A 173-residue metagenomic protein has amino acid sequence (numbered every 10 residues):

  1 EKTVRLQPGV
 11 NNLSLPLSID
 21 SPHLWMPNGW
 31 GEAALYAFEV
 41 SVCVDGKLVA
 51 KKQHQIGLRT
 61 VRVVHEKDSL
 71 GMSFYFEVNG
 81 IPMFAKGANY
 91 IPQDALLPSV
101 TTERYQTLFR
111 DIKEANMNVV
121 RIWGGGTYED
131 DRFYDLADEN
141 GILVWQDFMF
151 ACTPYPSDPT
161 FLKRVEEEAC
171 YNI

Functional and structural regions predicted by a protein language model:
E1-V120, E139: Secreted/periplasmic carbohydrate-active enzymes, especially glycoside hydrolases
W25, A88-Y90, L97, W123-G125 (+3 more regions): Long, contiguous hydrophobic alpha-helical segments, chiefly transmembrane helices and signal peptides
S73-V78, D131-D135, N172-I173: Short amphipathic alpha-helices and their capping/turn segments at secondary-structure boundaries
V100-R104, E129, R164: Short secondary-structure boundary/capping elements
F109-I112, N118-K163: Aromatic-lined substrate-binding rim segments of carbohydrate-active enzymes
F161-I173: An active-site-proximal structural segment forming one wall of the substrate-binding cleft that immediately precedes
